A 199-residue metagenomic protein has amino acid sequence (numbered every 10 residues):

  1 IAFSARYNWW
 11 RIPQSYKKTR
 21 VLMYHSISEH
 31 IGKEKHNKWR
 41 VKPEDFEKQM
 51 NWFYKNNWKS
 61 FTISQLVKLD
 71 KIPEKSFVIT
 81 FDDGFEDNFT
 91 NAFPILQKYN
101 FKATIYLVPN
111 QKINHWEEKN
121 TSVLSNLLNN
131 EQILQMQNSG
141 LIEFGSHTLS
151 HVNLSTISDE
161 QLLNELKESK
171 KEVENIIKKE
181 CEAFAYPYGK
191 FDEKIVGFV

Functional and structural regions predicted by a protein language model:
A2-F77: N-terminal pre-catalytic segment of deacetylase/amide-hydrolase enzymes
L22-E29, W39, K75-F77, Q97-D192: Metal-dependent polysaccharide deacetylase catalytic core of the NodB/CE4 family, i.e., the active-site-bearing domain
P43, E47, E86, D159-N164: Non-membrane alpha-helical structural segments and their capping/turn regions in soluble enzymes
P43, E47, F89-T90, L127-N130 (+1 more regions): Structural motif corresponding to alpha-helix initiation and N-cap regions
D82-D83: Noncatalytic alpha-helical scaffolds and linker/capping helices
D87-N88, L154: Secondary-structure boundary/capping motif
N91-I95, K194-F198: A short acidic, amphipathic alpha-helical/loop segment
